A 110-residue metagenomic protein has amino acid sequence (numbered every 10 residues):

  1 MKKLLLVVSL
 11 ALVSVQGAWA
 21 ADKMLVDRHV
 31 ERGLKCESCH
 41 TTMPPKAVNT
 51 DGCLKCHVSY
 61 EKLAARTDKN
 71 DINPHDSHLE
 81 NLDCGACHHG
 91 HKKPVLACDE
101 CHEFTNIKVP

Functional and structural regions predicted by a protein language model:
K2-L12: Sec-dependent signal peptide hydrophobic core
L4-L5, Q16-P110: Short sequence/structural segments immediately N-terminal
